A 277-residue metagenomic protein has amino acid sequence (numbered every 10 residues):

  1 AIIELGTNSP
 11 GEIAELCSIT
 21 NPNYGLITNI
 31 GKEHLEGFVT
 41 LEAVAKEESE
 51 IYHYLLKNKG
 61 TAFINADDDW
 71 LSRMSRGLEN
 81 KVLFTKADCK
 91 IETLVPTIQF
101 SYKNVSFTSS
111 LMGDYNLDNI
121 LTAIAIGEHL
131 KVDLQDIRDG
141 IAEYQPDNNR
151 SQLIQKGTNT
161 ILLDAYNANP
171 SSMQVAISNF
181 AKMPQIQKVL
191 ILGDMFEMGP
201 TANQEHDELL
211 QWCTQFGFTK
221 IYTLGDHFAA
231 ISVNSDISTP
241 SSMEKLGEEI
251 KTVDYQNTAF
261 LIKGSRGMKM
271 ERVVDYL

Functional and structural regions predicted by a protein language model:
A1-P10, I161-N167: Switch II (G3) loop of P-loop NTPases
S18, L246-D254: Short amphipathic alpha-helix with an adjacent loop that forms part of the alpha/beta core around
N23-T160, Q185-I186, Q211-T214, F218-K220 (+2 more regions): Acidic, Mg2+-coordinating active-site environments of NTP-dependent enzymes
Y24, T122, Y255-K263: Short SAM/SAH-binding signature in class I
E36-E42, M173, G199-N203, M270-R272: Glycine/threonine-rich flexible loop motifs
A62-F63, I221-T223, A259-K263: Short glycine-rich phosphate-binding loop at a beta-alpha junction
P146-D147, A165, N169-T239, S265: Active-site beta-alpha connecting loops in nucleotide-dependent enzymes
N148-R150, G267, E271: ATP-dependent carboxylate/acyl-activation modules
